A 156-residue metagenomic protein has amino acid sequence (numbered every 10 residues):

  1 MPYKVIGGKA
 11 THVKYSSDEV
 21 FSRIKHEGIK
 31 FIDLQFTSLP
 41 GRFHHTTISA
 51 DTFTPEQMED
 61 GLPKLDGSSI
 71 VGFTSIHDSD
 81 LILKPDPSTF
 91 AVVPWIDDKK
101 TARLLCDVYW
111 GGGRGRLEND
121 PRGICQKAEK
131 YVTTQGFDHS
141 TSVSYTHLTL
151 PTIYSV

Functional and structural regions predicted by a protein language model:
M1-L148: ATP/Mg2+-dependent ligation/transfer catalytic cores
L150-V156: Single conserved hydrophobic/aromatic residue that forms the stacking wall/gate of nucleotide- or nucleobase-binding
